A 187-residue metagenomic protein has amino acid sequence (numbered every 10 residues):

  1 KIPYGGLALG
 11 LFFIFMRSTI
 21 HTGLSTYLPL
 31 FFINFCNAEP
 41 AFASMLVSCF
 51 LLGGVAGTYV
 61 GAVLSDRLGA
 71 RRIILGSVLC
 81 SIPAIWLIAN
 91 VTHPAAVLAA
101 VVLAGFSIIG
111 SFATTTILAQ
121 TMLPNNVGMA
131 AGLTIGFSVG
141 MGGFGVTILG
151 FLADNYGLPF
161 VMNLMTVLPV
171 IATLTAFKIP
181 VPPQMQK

Functional and structural regions predicted by a protein language model:
P3-T58: Extracytoplasmic gate region of multi-pass secondary transporters
G57-G69, A153-D154: Helix-to-loop junctions at the C-terminal end of transmembrane segments in multipass secondary transporters
R72-L87, T166: Structural signature of the two symmetry-related core transmembrane helices
A84-I88, A104, T175-A176: MFS-fold secondary transporters
A95-L103: Paired small-residue
G110-L123: Intracellular juxtamembrane helix-capping segments at the cytosolic ends of symmetry-related transmembrane helices
Q120-L158, M165: A late C-terminal transmembrane helix in Major Facilitator Superfamily
T166-K187: Multi-pass alpha-helical transporter architecture, strongest for 12-TM Major Facilitator/SLC carriers used
